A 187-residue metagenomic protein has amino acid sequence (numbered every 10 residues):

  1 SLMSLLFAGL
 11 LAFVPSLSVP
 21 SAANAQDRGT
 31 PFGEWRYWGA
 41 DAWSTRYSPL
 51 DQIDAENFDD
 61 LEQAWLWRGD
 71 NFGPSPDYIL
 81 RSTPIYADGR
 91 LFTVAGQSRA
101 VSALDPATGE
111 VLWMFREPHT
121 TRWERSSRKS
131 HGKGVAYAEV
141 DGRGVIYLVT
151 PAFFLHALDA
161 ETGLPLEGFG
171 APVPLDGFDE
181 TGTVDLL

Functional and structural regions predicted by a protein language model:
M3-V19: Bacterial N-terminal signal peptides
P20-A25: Boundary at the C-terminal end of the N-terminal hydrophobic targeting segment
D27-P74, E110-E124, L164-L186: Aromatic (tryptophan-biased) beta-strands that constitute blades/sheets of beta-rich domains
F32-G39, D77-G96, A100, S126-F154 (+1 more regions): Repeat-blade elements of multi-bladed beta-propeller folds
I53-E56, L104, L158: Hydrophobic/aromatic beta-strand positions that recur at structurally equivalent sites within the blades
G73-S75, Q97, D105: Hydrophobic small-molecule pocket/channel-lining residues, especially in calycin-type beta-barrels
S102-P106, F115-P118, Y137-A138: Structural core of flavin- and non-heme-iron oxidoreductases, emphasizing the beta-strand/alpha-helix scaffold
D105-T108, A160-T162: Short loop/turn segments that connect beta-strands within beta-propeller blades
